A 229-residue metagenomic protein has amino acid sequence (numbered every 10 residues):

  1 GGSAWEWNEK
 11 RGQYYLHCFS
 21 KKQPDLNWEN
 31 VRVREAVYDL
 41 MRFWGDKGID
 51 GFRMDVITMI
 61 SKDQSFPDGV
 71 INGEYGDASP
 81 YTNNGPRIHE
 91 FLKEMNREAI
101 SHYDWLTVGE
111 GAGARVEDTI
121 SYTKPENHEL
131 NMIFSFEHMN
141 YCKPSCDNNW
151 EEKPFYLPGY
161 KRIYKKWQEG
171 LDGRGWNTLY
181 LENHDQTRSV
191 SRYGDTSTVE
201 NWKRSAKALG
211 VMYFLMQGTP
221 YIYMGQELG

Functional and structural regions predicted by a protein language model:
G1-G229: Active-site and adjacent substrate-binding regions of carbohydrate-active enzymes
